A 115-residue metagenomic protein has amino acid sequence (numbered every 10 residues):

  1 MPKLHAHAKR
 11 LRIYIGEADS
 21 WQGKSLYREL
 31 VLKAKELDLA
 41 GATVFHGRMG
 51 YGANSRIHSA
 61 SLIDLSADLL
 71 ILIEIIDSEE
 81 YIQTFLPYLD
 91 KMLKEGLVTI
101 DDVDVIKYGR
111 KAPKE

Functional and structural regions predicted by a protein language model:
M1-E115: Positively charged, small/polar-rich N-terminal and surface patches that mediate targeting and assembly and bind
